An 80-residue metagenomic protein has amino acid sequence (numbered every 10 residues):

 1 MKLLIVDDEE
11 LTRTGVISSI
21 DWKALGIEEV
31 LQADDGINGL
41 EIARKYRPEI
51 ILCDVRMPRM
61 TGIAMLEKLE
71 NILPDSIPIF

Functional and structural regions predicted by a protein language model:
M1-K2: Non-catalytic signal-transmission and effector/linker regions of two-component phosphorelay proteins
D7, D54: Active-site residues of response regulator receiver
E10-L31: Two-component/phosphorelay signaling modules centered on CheY-like receiver
D35-N38, T61-A64: Acidic catalytic/metal-coordinating carboxylates
R47: Conserved catalytic motifs of ABC-family nucleotide-binding domains
M57: Receiver (REC) domain active-site loop signature in two-component systems and cognate sites in sensor histidine kinases
D75-F80: A short, hydrophobic beta-strand element within the central beta-sheet of small alpha/beta folds
